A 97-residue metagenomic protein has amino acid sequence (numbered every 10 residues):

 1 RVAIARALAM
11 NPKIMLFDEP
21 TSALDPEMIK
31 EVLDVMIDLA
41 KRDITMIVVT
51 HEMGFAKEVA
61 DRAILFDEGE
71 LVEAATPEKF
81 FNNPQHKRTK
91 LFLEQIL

Functional and structural regions predicted by a protein language model:
M10, R42: Conserved signature/switch motifs of ABC ATPase nucleotide-binding domains
M15-D18: Catalytic Walker B motif of ABC-type/P-loop ATPase nucleotide-binding domains
P26-M28: Helix N-cap at the start of a conserved alpha-helix in ABC-type nucleotide-binding domains
T50-H51: H-loop/switch region of ABC-family ATPase nucleotide-binding domains
A56-E58: A short, surface-exposed alpha-helical micro-motif characterized by mixed small hydrophobic and charged/polar residues
A74-A75: ABC ATPase "signature
